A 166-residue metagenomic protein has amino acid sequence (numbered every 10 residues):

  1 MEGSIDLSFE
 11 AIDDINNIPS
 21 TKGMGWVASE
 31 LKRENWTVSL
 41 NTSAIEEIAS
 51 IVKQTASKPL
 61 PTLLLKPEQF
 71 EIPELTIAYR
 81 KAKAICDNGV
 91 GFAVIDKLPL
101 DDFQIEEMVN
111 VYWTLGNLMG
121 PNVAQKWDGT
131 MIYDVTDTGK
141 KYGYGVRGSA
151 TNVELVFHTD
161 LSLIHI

Functional and structural regions predicted by a protein language model:
M1-K81: Fe(II)/2-oxoglutarate
I15, P59-L64, K81-D87, P121-A124 (+1 more regions): Generic structural signal for short, flexible, solvent-exposed coil/loop and linker residues
T21-T42, N110-Y133: Short N-terminal secondary-structure initiator segments
E68, L75-Y79, A84-T130: Long, mid-chain structured domain cores
F70, L75-I77, D137-K140, S162: Short capping/connector residues at structural and topological boundaries
L100, L161-S162: Short acidic/polar capping segments at secondary-structure boundaries
L115, N122-D160: Extended, Lys/Arg-enriched charged tracts that mediate electrostatic binding to polyanionic substrates
I164-I166: Conserved small/polar residues in nucleotide/adenosyl-binding loops
